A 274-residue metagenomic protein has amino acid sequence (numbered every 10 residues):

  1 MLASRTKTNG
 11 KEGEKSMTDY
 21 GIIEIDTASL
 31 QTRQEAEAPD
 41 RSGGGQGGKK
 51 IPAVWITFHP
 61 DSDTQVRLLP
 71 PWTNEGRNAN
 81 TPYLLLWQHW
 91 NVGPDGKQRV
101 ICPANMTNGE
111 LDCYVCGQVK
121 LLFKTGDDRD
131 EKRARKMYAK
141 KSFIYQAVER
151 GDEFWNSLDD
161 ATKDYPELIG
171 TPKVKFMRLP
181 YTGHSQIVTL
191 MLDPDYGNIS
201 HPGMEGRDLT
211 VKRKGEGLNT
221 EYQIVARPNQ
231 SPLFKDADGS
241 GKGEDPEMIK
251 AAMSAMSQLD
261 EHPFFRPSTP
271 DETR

Functional and structural regions predicted by a protein language model:
L2-H201, H262-R274: OB-fold ssDNA-binding interfaces and closely related basic DNA-contact patches used across DNA replication/repair
K173-E244: Extended serine/threonine-enriched, polar tracts that run as long, contiguous segments within proteins
R227-P228, P232-R274: Long, highly charged low-complexity segments enriched in Glu/Asp and Lys/Arg with interspersed Ser/Thr
